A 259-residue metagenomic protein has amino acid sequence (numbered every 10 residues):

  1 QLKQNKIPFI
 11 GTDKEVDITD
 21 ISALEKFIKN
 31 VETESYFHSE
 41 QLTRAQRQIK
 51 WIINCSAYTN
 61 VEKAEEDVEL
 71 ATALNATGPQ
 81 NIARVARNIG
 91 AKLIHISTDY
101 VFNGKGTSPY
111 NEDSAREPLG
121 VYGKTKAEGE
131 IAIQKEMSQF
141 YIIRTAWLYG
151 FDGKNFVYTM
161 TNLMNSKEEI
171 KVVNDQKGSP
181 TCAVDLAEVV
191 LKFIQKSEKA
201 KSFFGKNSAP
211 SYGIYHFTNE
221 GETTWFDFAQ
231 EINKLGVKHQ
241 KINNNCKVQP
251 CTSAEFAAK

Functional and structural regions predicted by a protein language model:
Q1-I7, E231, L235-G236: A short, Lys/Arg-enriched amphipathic alpha-helix followed by its capping loop at the start of a domain
K3-K26: Adenosine-cofactor binding site in Rossmann-like domains, unifying the SAM/SAH pocket of S-adenosylmethionine-dependent
T12, I52-S56, L93-T98, N103 (+1 more regions): SDR active-site strand-loop-helix element
I21-H38, Q46-L74: NAD(P)H-binding glycine-rich loop region in Rossmannoid oxidoreductase-like domains and their noncatalytic homologs
E66-I94: NAD(P)-cofactor binding segment of oxidoreductase domains
A73, G78-N81, V101-I143, W147-L148: Catalytic helix-loop patch of NAD(P)-dependent Rossmann-fold dehydrogenases
I131-Q195: NAD(P)-dependent short-chain dehydrogenase/reductase
V189, K196-A258: Mid/C-terminal beta-alpha module of Rossmann-like enzyme folds, strongest in SDR-family dehydrogenases/epimerases
